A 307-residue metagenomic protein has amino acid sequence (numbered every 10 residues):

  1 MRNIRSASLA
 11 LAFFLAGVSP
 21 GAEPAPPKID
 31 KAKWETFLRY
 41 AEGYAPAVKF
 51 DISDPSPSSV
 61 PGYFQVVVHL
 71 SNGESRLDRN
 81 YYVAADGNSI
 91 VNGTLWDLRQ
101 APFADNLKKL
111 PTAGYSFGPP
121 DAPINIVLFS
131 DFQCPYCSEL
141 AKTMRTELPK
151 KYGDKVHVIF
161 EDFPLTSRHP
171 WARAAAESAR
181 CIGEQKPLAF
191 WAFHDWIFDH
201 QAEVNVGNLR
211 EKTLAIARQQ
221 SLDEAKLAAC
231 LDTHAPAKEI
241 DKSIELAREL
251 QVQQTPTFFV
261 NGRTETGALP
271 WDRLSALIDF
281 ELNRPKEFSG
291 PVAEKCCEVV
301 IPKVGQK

Functional and structural regions predicted by a protein language model:
M1-S8: Bacterial N-terminal signal peptides that target proteins for export
S8-G17: Bacterial N-terminal signal peptides
E23-N92, L214-K307: C-terminal cap of thioredoxin/glutaredoxin-like
Y44-P46, P120, Y152: Short, structurally constrained coil/turn elements that cap an alpha-helix or connect an alpha-helix to the following
F64, N92-K109, A113: Non-catalytic propeptide/linker segments at domain boundaries
K108-I124: A short beta-strand-turn-helix
V127-R218, L250-Q253, F280, F288-K307: Structural alpha/beta surface segment adjacent to cysteine/selenocysteine redox centers across thiol/disulfide enzymes
